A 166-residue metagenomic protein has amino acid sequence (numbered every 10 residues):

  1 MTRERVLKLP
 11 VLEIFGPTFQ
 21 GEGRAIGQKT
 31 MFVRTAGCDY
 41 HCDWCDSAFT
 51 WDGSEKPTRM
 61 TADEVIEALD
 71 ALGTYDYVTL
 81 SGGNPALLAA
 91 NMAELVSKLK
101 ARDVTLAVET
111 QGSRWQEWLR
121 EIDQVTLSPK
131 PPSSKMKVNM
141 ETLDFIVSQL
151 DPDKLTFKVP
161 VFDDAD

Functional and structural regions predicted by a protein language model:
R5, L9-F19, K29-T30, A36 (+1 more regions): Conserved Radical SAM active-site core
G23-R24: Glycine-rich N-terminal loop/short-helix segment of MobA-like nucleotidyltransferase
A86-D166: Conserved AdoMet/S-adenosylmethionine-binding subsite of the radical SAM
